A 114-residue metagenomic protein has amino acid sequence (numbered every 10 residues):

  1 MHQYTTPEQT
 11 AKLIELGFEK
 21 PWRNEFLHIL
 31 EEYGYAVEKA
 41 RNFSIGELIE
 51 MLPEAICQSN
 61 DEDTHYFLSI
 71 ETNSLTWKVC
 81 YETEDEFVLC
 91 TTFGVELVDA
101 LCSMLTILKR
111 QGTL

Functional and structural regions predicted by a protein language model:
M1-L114: Glycine-rich anion-binding surface patch
